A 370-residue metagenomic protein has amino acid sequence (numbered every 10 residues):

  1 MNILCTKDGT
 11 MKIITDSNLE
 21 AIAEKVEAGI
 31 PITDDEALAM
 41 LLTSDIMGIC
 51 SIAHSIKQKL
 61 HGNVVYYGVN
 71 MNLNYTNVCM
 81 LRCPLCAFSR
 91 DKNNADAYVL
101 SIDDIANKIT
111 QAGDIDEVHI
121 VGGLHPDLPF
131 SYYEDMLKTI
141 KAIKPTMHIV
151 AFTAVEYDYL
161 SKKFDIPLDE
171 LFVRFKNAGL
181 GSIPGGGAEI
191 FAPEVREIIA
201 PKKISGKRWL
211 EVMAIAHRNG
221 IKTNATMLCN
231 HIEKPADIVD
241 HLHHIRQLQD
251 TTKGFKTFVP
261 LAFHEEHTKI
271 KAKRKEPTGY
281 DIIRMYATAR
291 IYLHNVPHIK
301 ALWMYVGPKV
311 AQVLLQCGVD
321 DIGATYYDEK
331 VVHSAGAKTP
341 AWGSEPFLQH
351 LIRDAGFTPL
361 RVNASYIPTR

Functional and structural regions predicted by a protein language model:
N2-M47, N107, Q249-R370: Auxiliary Fe-S-binding modules of radical SAM enzymes
G9, R90-T226, H231-D240, H244-Q247: Conserved Radical SAM active-site core
G29, A53, C83, I120 (+5 more regions): Conserved, mostly hydrophobic/aromatic
A37-L41, M71-L73, G122-P126, C229-I232 (+1 more regions): Conserved short loop/turn motifs at secondary-structure junctions
G48-K92, A97-V121: N-terminal pre-triad scaffold of radical SAM enzymes
V65, C86-A87, L137-K141, T146-L160 (+1 more regions): Mobile, glycine- and charge-enriched loop segments and immediately flanking short secondary-structure elements within
V65-M71, D116-V118, I149-T153, I183-G185 (+4 more regions): Hydrophobic faces of well-ordered beta-strands that scaffold small-molecule active sites in alpha/beta enzyme cores
M71, N93, V121-F130, P193 (+2 more regions): Glycine-rich, proline-tolerant flexible connector loops at the mouths of alpha/beta enzymes
